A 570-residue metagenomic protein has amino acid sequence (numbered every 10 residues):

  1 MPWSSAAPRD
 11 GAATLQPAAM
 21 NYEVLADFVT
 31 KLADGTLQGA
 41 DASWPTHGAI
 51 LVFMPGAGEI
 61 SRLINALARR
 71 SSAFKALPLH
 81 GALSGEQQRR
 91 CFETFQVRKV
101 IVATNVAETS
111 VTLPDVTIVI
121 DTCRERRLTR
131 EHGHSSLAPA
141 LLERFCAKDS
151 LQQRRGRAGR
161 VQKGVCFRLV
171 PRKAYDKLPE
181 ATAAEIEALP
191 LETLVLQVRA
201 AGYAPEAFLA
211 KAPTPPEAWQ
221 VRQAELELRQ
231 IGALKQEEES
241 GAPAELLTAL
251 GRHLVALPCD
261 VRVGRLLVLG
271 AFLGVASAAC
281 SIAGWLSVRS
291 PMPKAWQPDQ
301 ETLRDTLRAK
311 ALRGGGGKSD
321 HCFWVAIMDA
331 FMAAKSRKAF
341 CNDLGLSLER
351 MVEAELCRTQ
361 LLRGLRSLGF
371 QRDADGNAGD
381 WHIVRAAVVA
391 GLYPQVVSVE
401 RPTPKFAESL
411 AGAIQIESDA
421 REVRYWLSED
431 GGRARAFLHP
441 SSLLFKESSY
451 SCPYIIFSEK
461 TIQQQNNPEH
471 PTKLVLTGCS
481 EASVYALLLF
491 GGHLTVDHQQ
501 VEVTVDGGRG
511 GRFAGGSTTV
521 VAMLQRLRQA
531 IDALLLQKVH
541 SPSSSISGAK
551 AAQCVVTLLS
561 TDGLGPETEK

Functional and structural regions predicted by a protein language model:
M1-L273, S319-H321, I327, K335-N342 (+8 more regions): P-loop NTPase motor module signature
G39, N65-S72, F92, E227 (+2 more regions): C-terminal accessory subdomains of helicases
